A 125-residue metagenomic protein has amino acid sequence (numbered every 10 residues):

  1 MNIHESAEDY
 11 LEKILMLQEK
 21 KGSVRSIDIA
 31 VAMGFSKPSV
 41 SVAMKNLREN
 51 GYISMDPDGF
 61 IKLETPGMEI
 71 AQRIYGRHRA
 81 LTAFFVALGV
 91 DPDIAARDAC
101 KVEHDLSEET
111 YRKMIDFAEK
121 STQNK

Functional and structural regions predicted by a protein language model:
N2-F35: N-terminal helix-turn-helix DNA-binding core of bacterial DNA-binding proteins
E12, V42, R97: DNA-binding alpha-helical recognition surfaces that contact promoter or target DNA
S26-P57: Canonical helix-turn-helix DNA-binding module
G59-R77: Basic, amphipathic "hinge/linker" alpha-helix immediately C-terminal to the N-terminal HTH DNA-binding motif
Y75-E108: Arg/Lys-rich, alpha-helical DNA-contact motif
R97-K125: C-terminal regulatory/oligomerization modules of transcriptional regulators
